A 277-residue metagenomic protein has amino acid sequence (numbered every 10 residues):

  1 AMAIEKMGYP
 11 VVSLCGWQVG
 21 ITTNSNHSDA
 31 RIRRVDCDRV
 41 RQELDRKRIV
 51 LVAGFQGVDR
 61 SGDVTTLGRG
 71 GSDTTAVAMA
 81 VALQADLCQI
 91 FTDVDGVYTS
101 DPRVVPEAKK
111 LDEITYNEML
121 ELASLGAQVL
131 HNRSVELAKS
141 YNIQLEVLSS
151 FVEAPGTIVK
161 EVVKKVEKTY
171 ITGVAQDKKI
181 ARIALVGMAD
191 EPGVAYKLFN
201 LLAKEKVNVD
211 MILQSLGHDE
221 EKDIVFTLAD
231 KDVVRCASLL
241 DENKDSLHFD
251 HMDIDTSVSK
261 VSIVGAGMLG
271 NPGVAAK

Functional and structural regions predicted by a protein language model:
A1-V135, S215, T227: Nucleotide/pyrophosphate-binding catalytic subdomain
M7-G8, Y141, E205: Conserved dinucleotide-binding and phosphotransfer motif residues
P10-V12, R41-Q42, R48-L51, T65-T66 (+11 more regions): Structural motif
S25-H27, P102-R103, Y141, L145 (+2 more regions): Charge-rich, low-complexity amphipathic helices in intrinsically disordered tails/linkers adjacent to domains
R34, L111-D112, N142, D210 (+1 more regions): Short secondary-structure boundary micro-motifs
L148-S150: Internal glycine-rich alpha/beta core junctions
G156-K277: A conserved regulatory-domain signal marking ACT and ACT-like small-molecule sensing domains and adjacent regulatory
